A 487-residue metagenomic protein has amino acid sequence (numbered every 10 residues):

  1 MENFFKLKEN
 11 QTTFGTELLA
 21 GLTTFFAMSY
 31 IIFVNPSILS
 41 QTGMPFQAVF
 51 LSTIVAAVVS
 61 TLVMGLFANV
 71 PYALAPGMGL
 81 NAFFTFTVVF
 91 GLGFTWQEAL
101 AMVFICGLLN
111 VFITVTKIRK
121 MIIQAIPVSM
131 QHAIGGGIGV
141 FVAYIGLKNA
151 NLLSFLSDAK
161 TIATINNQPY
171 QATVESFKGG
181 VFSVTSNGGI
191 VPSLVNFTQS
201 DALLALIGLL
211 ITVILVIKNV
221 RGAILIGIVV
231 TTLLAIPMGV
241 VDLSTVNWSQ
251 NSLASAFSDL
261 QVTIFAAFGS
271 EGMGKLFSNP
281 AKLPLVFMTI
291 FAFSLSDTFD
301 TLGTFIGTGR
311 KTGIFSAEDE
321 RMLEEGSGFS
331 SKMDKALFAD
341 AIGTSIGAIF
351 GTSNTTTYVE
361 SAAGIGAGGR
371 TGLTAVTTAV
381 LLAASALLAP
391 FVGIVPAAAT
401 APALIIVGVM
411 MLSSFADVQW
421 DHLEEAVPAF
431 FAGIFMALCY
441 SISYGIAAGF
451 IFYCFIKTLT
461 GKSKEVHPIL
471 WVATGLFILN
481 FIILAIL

Functional and structural regions predicted by a protein language model:
M1-A48, I228, T232-S330, I478: Helix-loop-helix hairpins and the membrane-proximal interhelical loops of multi-pass alpha-helical transport proteins
M1-N35, A56, G77-F86, F90-I138 (+1 more regions): Helix-loop-helix junctions within the multi-pass membrane cores of secondary transporters/permeases
F26-Y30, F67-G77, N110-I113, N219-V220 (+6 more regions): Short helix-coil transition sites and intra-membrane helix breaks within transmembrane domains of multi-pass
G43-L62: Loop-to-helix transition at the N-terminal end of transmembrane alpha-helices
L51, A101-F104, F291, F338 (+1 more regions): Internal alpha-helical transmembrane segments of multi-pass membrane proteins, especially GPCRs
T53, L74-G79, N167-V174: Transmembrane alpha-helical insertion/packing segments
S60-A73, V213-N219, A292-D300, D340-F350 (+3 more regions): Transmembrane alpha-helix interface/packing and boundary motifs in multi-pass membrane proteins, characterized by
L92-P237, V241, T374-L487: Membrane-embedded alpha-helical modules
